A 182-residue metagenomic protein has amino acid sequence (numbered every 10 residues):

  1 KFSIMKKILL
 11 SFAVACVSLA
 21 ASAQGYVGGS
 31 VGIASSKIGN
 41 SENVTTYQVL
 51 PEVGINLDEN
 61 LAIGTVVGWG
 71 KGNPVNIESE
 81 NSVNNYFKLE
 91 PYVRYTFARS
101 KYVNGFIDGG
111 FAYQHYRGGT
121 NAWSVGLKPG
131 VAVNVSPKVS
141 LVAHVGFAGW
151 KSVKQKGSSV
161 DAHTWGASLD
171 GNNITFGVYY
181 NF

Functional and structural regions predicted by a protein language model:
K1-Y26: Cleavable N-terminal export/targeting peptides
I8, A15-V17, I55, F97 (+2 more regions): A generic structural signal for short, solvent-exposed coil/turn residues that cap or connect secondary-structure
F12, S22-S41: Sec-dependent signal peptide cleavage junction
V31-S35, Y47-K128, V133-L141, T175 (+1 more regions): Gram-negative (and chloroplast) outer-membrane scaffold detector with strong preference for beta-barrel transmembrane
A34-V49, V66, K156-S168: Surface-exposed strand-loop-strand hairpins of Gram-negative outer-membrane beta-barrel proteins
N76-S79, V153-G157: Outer-membrane beta-barrel and related beta-rich outer-membrane complex signature in Gram-negative bacteria
G146-K151: Short, solvent-exposed beta-strand-terminating loops
